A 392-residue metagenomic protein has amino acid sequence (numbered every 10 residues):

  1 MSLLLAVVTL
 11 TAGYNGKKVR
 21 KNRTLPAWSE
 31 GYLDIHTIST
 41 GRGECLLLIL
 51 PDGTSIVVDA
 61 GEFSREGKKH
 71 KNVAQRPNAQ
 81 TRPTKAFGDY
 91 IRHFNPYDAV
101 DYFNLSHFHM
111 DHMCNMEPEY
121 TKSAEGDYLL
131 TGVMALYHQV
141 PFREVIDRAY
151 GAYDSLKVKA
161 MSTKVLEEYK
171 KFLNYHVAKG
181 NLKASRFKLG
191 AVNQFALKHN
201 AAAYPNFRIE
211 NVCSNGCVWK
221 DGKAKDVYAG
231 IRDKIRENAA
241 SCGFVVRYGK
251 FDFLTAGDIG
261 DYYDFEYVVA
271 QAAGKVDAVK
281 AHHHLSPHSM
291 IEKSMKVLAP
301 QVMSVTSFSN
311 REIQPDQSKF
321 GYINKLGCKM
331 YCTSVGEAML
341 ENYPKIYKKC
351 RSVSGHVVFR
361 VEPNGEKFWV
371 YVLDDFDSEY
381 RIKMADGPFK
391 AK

Functional and structural regions predicted by a protein language model:
S2, K21-R23, A27-G31, L46-L47 (+1 more regions): Hydrophobic, well-ordered secondary-structure scaffolds
S2-V8, P141, V302: Generic signature of intrinsically disordered, low-complexity, basic-rich segments and short cationic peptides
L3-R20: Bacterial Sec-dependent signal peptides at the C-terminal "C-region" and cleavage site
N15-D34, T40, Y90, P96-Y97 (+4 more regions): Flexible, acidic/histidine-containing loops and adjacent segments that form or flank the divalent-metal
T37-Y137, N215-D316: Active-site-proximal loop/helix segments of hydrolase catalytic cores
T84, V165-K170, D316-Q317: A structural signal for well-ordered alpha-helical scaffolds and beta->alpha junctions
F320-G321: A short, gly/pro- and small-residue-rich
N324: Anion (oxyanion) recognition and catalysis
